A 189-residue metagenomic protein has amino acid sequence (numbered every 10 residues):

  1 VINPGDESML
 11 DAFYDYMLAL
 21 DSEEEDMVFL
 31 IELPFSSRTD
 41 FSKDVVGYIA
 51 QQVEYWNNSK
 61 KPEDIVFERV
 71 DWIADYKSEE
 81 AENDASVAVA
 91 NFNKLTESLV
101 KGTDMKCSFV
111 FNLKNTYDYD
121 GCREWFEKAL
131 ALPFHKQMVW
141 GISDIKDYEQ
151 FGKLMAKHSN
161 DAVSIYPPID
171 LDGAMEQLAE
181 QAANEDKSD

Functional and structural regions predicted by a protein language model:
V1-L95, G102: Extended, compositionally biased accessory segments flanking or bridging domains
V66-S78, K106, R123, P133-H135 (+2 more regions): Intrinsically disordered, low-complexity segments enriched in charged and polar residues
N91-L99, F126-L132: Alpha-helical bundle protein-protein interaction modules that mediate dimerization/oligomerization and scaffolding
L99-C107: Short basic/glycine-enriched coil/helix segment immediately N-terminal to the Walker B
C107-F126, L130-P168: Sensor-1/coupling segment of RecA-like P-loop NTPase cores
N160-L178, A182: Conserved AAA+ ATPase "SRH/arginine-finger" region at the nucleotide-binding site
A183-D189: Extended amphipathic alpha-helical coiled-coil/heptad-repeat regions
